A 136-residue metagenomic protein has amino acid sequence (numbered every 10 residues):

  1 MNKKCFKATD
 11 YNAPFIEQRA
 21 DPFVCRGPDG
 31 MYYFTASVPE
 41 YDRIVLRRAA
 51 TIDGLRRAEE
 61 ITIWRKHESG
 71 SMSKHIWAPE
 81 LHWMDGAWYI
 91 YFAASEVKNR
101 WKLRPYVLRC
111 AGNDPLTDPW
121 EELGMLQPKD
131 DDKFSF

Functional and structural regions predicted by a protein language model:
M1-F136: Carbohydrate-active catalytic/glycan-binding domains of CAZyme proteins, especially the secreted or lumenal ectodomains
